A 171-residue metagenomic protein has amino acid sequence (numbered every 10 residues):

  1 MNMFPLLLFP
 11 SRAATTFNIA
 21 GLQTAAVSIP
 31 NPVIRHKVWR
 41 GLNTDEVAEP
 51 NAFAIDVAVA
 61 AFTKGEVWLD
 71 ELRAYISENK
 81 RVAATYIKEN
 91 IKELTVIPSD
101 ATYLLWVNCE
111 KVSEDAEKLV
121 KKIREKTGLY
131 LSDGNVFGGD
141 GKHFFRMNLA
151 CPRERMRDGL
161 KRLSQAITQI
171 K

Functional and structural regions predicted by a protein language model:
M1-K171: PLP-dependent class I/II
